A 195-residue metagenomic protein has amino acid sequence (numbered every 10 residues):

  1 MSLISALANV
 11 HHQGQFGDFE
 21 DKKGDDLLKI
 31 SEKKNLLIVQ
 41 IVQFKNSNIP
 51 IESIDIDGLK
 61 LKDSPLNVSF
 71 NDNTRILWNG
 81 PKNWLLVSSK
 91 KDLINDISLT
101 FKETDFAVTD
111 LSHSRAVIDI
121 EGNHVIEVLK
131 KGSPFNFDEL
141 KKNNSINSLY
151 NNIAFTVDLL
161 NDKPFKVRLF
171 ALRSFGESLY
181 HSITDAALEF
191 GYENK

Functional and structural regions predicted by a protein language model:
M1-K195: Basic, glycine/lysine-rich polyanion-binding surfaces/domains
